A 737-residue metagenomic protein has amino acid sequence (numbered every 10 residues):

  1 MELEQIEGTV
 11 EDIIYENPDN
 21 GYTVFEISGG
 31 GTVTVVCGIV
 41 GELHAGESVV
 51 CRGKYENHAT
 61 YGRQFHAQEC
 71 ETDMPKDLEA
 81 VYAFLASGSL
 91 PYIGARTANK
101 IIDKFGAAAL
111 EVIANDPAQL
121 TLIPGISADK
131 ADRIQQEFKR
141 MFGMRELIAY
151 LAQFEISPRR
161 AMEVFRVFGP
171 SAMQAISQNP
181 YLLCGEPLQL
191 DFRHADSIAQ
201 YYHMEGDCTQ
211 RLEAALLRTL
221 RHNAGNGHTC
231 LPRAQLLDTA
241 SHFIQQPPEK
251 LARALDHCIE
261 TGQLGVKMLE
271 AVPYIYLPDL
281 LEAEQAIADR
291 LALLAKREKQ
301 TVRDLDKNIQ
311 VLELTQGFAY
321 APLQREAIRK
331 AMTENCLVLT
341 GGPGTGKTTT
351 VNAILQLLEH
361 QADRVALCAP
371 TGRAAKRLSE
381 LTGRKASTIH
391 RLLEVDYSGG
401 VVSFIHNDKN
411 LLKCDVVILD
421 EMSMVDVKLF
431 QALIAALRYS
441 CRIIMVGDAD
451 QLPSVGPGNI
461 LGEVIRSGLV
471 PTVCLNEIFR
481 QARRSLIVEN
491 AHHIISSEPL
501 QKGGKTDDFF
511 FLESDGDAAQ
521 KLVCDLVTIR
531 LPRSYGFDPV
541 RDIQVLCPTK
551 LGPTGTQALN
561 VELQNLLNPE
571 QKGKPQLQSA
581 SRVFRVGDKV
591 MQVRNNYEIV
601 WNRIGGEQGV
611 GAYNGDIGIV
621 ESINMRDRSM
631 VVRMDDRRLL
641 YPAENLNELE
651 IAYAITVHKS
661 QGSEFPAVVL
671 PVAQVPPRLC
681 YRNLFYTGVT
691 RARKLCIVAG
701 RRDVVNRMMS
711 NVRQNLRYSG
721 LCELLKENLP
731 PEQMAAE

Functional and structural regions predicted by a protein language model:
E2-N17, G53, I617-E621: Structural detector for short beta-strands of small beta-barrel domains
E16-E26, R626-V631: Short aromatic-glycine-enriched beta-strand elements
Y22-S28, V35-V36, H44-Y55, A59-P273 (+3 more regions): Accessory alpha-helical DNA-binding modules that contact the DNA backbone or grooves
A152, R211, R221-G225, G265-R329: Pre-P-loop entry segment of helicase/translocase ATPase cores
L339, L367: Hydrophobic anchor at the beta1->P-loop junction of P-loop NTPases
A353, L357, Q361-D363, A369-L381 (+7 more regions): Conserved helicase motor core of SF1/SF2 NTP-dependent helicases
A449-V610: Conserved helicase motor core of P-loop NTPases
I604, N614-E737: C-terminal accessory regions
